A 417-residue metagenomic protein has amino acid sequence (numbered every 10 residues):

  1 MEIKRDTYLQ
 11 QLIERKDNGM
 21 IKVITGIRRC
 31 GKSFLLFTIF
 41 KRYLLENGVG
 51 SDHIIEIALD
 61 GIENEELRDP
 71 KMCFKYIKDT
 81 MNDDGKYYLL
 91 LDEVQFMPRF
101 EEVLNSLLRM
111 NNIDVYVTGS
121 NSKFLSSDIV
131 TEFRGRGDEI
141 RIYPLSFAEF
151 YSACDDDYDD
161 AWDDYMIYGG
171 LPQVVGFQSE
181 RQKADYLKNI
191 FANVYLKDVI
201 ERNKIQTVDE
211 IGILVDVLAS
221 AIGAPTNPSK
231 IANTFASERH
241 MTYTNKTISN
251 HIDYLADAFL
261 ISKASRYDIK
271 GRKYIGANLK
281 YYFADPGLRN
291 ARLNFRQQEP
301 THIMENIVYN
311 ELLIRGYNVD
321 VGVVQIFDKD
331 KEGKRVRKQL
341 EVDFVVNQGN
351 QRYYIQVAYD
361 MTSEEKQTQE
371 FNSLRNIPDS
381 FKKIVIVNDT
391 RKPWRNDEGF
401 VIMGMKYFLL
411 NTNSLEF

Functional and structural regions predicted by a protein language model:
I3-G19: Pre-Walker A adenine-sensing motif
I24: Hydrophobic anchor at the beta1->P-loop junction of P-loop NTPases
I27: P-loop (Walker A) phosphate-binding loop of NTP-binding proteins
K32-S33: Conserved lysine of the Walker
I55-G85: Short glycine-rich substrate-engagement loop in P-loop NTPases that contacts/grips substrate
S120-S122, S127-P225, S262: Interdomain motor-coupling "hinge/lid" segment immediately C-terminal to the ATP-binding subdomain of NTP-driven enzymes
E180, D185-R352: Accessory nucleic acid-recognition modules appended to NTPase machines
T390-F417: Domain-level recognition of nuclease-like catalytic cores that cleave nucleotide substrates
